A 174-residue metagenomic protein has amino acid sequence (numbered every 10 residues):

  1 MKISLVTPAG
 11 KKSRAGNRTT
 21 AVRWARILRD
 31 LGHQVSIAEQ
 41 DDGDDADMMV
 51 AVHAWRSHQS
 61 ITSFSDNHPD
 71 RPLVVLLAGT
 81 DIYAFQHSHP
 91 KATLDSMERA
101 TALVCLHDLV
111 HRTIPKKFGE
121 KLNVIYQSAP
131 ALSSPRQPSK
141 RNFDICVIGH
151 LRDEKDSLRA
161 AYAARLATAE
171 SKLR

Functional and structural regions predicted by a protein language model:
M1-K12: Nucleotide-activated donor-dependent transferases that construct or modify glycoconjugates
L5, V124, D144-V147: A structural signal for the hydrophobic beta-strands that form the central parallel beta-sheet of Rossmann-like
N17-L28: Short amphipathic alpha-helix
E39-S60: Short N-terminal targeting/anchoring amphipathic segment
M48-V50, F64-Y83, A102-C105, N123: Active-site proximal beta-strand in glycosyltransferases
I82-T101, R112: A conserved, positively charged/aromatic
L109, S128: Carbohydrate-associated surface elements
Q137-K155, A160-T168: Conserved donor-binding/catalytic core segment of Leloir-type glycosyltransferases
